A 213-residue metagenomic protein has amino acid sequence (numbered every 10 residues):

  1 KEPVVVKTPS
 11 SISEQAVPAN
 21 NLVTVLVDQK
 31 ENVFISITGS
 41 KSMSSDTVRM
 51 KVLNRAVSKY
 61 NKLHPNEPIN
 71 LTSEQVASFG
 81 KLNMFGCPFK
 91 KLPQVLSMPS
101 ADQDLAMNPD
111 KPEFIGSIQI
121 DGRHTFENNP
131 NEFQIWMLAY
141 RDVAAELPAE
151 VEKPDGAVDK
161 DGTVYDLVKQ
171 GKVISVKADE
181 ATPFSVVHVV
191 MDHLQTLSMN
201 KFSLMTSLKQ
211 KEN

Functional and structural regions predicted by a protein language model:
E2-N213: Long, low-hydrophobicity, acidic/polar, solvent-exposed interaction domains
